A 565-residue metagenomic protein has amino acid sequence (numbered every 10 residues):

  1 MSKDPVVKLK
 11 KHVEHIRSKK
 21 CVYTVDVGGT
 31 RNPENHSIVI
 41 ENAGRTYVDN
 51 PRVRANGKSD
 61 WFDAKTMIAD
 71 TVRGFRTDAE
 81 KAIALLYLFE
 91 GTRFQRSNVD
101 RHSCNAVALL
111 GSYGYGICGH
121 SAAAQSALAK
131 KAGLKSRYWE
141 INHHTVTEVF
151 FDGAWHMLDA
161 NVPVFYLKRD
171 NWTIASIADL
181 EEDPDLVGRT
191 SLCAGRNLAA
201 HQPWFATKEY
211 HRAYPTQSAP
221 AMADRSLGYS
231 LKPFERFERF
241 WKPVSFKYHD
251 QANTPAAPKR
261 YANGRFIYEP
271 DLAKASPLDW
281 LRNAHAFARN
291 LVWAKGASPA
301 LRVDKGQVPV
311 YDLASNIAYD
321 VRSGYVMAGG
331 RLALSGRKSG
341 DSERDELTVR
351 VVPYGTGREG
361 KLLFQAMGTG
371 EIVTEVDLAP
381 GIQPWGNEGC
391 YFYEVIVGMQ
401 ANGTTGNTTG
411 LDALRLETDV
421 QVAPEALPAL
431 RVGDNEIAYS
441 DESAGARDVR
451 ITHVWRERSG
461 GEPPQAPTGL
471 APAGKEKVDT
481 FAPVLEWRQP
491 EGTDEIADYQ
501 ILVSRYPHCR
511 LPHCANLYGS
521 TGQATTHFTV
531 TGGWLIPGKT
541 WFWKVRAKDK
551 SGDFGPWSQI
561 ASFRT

Functional and structural regions predicted by a protein language model:
S2-K8, K168, W172-W293: Alpha-helical and coiled-coil interaction segments, frequently adjacent to or embedded within charge-biased
D26-Y113: Secondary-structure boundary elements
A123-C193, A200, D345: Hydrophobic/aromatic-rich core segments of domains that either
S298-G329, I372-V376, I451-H453: Short beta-strands within extracellular/lumenal beta-sheet-rich domains
S323-D341: A short beta-strand element within beta-rich, extracytoplasmic domains of secreted/secretory-pathway proteins
D498-G538, P556: Recognizes extended acidic, P/S/T-rich segments that occur within or adjacent to Ig-like beta-sandwich modules
K550-T565: Extracellular fibronectin type III
